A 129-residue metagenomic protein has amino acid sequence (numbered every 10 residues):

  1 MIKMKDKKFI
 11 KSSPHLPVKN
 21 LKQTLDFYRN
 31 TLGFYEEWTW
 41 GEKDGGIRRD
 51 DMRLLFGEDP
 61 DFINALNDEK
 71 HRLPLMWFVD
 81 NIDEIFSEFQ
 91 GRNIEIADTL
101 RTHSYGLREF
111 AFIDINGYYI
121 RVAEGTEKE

Functional and structural regions predicted by a protein language model:
M1-S13, Y35-D80, F86-I113, A123-E129: Vicinal oxygen chelate
V18-N20: Conserved beta-strand-loop-alpha-helix junction that forms the acyl-donor binding cleft
Q23-W40: K/E-rich alpha-helical interaction surfaces of small helical-bundle regulatory domains
T24, Y28-R29, F89, D114-G117: Conserved active-site tyrosine of GNAT-family acetyltransferases
